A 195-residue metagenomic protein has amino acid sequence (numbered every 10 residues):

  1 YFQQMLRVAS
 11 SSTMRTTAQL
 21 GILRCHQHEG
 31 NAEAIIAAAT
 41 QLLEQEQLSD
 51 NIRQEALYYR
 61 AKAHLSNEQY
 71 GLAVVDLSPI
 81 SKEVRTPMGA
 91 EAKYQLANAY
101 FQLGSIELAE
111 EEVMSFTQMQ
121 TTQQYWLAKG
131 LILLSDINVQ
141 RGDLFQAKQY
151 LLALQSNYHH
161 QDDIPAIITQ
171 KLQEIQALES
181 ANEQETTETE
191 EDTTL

Functional and structural regions predicted by a protein language model:
Y1-L195: Acidic, polar-rich low-complexity tracts and alpha-helical solenoid repeat scaffolds
